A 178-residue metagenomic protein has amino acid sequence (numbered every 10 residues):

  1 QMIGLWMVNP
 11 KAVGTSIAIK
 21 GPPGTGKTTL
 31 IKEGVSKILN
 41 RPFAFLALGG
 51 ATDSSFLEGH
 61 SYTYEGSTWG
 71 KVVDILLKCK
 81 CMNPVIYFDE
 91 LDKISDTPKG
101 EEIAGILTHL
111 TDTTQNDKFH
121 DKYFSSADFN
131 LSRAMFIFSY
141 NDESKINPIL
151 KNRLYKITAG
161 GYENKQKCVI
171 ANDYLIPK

Functional and structural regions predicted by a protein language model:
Q1-K20, I176-P177: Pre-Walker A (pre-P-loop) alpha-helix and adjacent loop at the N terminus of AAA/AAA+ ATPase modules, a conserved
A12-A47, L77, T108: Walker A/P-loop
I38-S67, I75, S95, Q166: AAA+/P-loop NTPase substrate/partner-engagement loops
S54-E58, M135, K145-P177: Conserved AAA+ ATPase core "coupling" helix
C79-N83, F119-S139: AAA+/SF3 P-loop NTPase mechanochemical coupling elements
D89-L91, D112, R133-E143: A short beta-strand-to-loop transition that corresponds to the Sensor-1 phosphate-sensing loop of AAA+ P-loop ATPases
E90-F129: Conserved catalytic/switch belt of AAA+ P-loop NTPases
K99-G100, Y123, D128, N141-L154: Short regulatory helix/loop adjacent to the ATP-binding pocket of P-loop NTPases
